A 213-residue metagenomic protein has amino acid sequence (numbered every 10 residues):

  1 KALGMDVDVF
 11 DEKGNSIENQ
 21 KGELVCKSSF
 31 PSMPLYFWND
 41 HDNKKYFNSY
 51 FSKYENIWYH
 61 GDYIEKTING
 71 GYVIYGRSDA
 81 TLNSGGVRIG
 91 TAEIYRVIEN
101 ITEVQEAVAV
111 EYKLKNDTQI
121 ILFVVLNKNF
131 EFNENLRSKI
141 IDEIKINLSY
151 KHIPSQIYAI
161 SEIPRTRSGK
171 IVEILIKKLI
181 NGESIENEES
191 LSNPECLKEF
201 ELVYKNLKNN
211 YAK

Functional and structural regions predicted by a protein language model:
K1-G4, N15-F51, I89, S184-I185: Conserved ATP/PPi-binding loop(s) of AMP-dependent carboxylate-activating enzymes
A2-G4, V104, P154: Core-facing hydrophobic residues within beta-strands of well-ordered domains
L3-M5, G22, G61, T118-I120 (+1 more regions): Change "...and in nucleic-acid phosphodiester-cleaving endonucleases..." to "...and in nucleic-acid processing enzymes
D8, I157-I160: General small-molecule cofactor/ligand-binding pocket signal
V9-D11, C26-S28, V124-L126: Flexible glycine-/small-residue-rich
D11-E12, K66-T67, R165-T166: Short, acidic, Ser/Thr-enriched surface-loop or helix-capping motifs
F30, L35, K44, N56 (+6 more regions): AMP-binding/adenylate-forming catalytic core of the ANL superfamily
L197-K213: Cysteine/selenocysteine-centered motifs that mediate thiol-based redox chemistry or coordinate metal-sulfur cofactors
